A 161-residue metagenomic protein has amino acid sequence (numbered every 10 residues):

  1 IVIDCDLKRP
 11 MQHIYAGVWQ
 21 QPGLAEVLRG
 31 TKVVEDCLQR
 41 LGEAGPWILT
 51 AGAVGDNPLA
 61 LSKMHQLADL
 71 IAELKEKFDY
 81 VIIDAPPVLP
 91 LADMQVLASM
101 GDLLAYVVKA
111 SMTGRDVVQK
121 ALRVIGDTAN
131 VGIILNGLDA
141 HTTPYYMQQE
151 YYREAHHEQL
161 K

Functional and structural regions predicted by a protein language model:
I1-K161: P-loop NTP-binding module
